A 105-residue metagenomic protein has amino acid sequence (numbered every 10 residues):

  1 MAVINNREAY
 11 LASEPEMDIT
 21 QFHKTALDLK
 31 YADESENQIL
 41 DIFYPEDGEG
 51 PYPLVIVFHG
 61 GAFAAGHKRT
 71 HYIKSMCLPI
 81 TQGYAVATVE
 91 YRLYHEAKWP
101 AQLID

Functional and structural regions predicted by a protein language model:
A2-G50: N-terminal cap/lid segment of alpha/beta-hydrolase-fold proteins
F43, P51, H67, H71-Y72: N-terminal carbohydrate-binding/catalytic regions of secreted carbohydrate-active enzymes
P51-A62: Short beta-strand element of the alpha/beta-hydrolase
G61, A85, E90-Y94: Short beta-to-alpha linker loops that shape the active-site pocket of alpha/beta-hydrolase fold enzymes
A65-R69, E96-A97: Short N-terminal helix/helix-N-cap motif within the alpha/beta-hydrolase-1
R69-T88: Short amphipathic alpha-helix adjacent to the substrate-entry channel of hydrolases
A97-D105: Alpha/beta-hydrolase active-site loop
